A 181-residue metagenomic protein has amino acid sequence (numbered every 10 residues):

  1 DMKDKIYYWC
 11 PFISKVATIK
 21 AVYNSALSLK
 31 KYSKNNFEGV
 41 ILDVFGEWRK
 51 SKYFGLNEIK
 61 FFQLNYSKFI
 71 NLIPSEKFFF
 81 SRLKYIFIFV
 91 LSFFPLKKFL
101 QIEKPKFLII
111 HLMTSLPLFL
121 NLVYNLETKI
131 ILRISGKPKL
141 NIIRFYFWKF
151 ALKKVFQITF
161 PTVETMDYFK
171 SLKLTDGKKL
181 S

Functional and structural regions predicted by a protein language model:
M2-Y7: Extreme N-terminal starter segment of soluble prokaryotic enzymes
W9-V16, S28-I86, K178-K179: N-terminal strand-loop element at the rim of the active site of nucleotide-sugar-dependent glycosyltransferases
T18-V22, V44, I110-L112, I158-T162: Replace "coordinates the UDP/GDP/TDP-sugar" with "coordinates nucleotide-activated sugar donors
E47, T114-L116, E164-M166: Alpha-helix capping/helix-boundary segments
N71-F107, I143-F150: An amphipathic, basic-hydrophobic alpha-helix
I88-S92, I110-L116, I134: Short His-centered aromatic/hydrophobic patch
L100, I130-F156: A conserved, positively charged/aromatic
F156-K179: A short, active-site helix/loop in glycosyltransferases that binds the activated sugar's phosphate group
